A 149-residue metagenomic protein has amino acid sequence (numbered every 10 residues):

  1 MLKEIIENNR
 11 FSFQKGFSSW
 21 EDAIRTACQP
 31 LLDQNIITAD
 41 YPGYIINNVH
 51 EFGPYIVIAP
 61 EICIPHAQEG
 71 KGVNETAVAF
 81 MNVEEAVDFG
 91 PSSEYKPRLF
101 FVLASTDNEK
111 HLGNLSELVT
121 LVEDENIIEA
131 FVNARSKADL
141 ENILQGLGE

Functional and structural regions predicted by a protein language model:
M1-E149: Cytosolic covalent-transfer regions centered on His/Cys nucleophiles that carry phosphoryl or persulfide groups
